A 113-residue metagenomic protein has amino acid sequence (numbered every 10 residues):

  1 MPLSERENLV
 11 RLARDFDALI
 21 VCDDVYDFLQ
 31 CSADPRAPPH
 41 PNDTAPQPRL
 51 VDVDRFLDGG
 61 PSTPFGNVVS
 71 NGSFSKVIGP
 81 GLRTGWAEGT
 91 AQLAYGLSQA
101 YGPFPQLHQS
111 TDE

Functional and structural regions predicted by a protein language model:
M1-E113: PLP-dependent class I/II
